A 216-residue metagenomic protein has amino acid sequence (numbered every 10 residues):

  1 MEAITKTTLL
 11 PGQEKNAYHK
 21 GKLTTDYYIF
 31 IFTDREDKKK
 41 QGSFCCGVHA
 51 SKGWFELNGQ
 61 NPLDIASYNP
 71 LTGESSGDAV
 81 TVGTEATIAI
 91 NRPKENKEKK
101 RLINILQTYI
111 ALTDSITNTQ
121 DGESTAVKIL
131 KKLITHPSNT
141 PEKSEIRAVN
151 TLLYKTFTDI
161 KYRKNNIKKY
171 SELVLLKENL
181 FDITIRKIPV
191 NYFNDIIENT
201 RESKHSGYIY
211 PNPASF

Functional and structural regions predicted by a protein language model:
M1-C45, H49-F216: Extended, alpha-helix-rich binding/interface surfaces that flank or overlap catalytic cores and mediate recognition
